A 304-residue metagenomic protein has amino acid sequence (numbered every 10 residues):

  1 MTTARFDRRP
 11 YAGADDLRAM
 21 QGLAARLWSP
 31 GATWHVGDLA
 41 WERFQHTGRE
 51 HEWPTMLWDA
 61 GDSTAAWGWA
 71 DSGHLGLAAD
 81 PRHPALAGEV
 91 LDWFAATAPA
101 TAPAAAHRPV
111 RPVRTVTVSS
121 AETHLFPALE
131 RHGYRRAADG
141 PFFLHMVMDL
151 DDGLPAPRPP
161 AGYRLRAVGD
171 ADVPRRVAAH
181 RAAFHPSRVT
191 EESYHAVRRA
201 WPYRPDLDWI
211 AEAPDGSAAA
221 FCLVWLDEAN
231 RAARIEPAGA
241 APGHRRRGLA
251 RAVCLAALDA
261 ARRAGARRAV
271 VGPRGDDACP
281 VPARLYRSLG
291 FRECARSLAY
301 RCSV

Functional and structural regions predicted by a protein language model:
M1, T64-A161, L298-C302: Acyl-donor-binding surface of acyltransferase catalytic domains
M1-W41, P157-V189: Short amphipathic alpha-helix that is part of the acyltransferase structural core
L39-H46, W69-G73, H185-A240: A conserved beta-strand-loop-helix scaffold within acyl/acetyltransferase catalytic domains
T55-D59, D208-E212, A269: Cytosolic beta-strand hydrophobic patch enriched in CBS
P84-A100, P237-A241, R246-R263, A283-S288: Conserved acetyl-CoA-binding loop-helix of GNAT-fold acetyltransferases
R114-T117, I235, A269-P273: Conserved hydrophobic beta-strand within the GNAT/NAT acetyltransferase core sheet that lines the active-site cleft
F143-R164, R267-A283, S288-V304: C-terminal "cap" of GNAT-fold acetyltransferases
